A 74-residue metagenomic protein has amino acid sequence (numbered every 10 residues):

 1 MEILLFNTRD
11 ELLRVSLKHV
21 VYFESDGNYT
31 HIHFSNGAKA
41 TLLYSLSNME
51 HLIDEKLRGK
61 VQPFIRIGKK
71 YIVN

Functional and structural regions predicted by a protein language model:
M1-N74: Basic, polyanion-interacting recognition surfaces, primarily in bacterial LytTR/OmpR-type DNA-binding effector domains
